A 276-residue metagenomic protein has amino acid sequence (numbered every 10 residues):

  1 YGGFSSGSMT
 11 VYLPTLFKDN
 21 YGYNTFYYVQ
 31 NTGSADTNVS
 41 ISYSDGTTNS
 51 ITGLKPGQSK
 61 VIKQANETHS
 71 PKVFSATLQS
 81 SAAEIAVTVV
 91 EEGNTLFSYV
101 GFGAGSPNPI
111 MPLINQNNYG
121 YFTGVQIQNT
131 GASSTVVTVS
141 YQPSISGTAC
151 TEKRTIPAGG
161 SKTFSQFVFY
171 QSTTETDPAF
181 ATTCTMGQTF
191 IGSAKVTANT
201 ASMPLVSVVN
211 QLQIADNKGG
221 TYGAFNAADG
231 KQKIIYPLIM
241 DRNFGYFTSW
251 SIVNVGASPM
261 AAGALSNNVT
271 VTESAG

Functional and structural regions predicted by a protein language model:
Y1-G276: Gly/Pro-rich, tryptophan- and cysteine-flecked surface segments typical of secreted/extracellular proteins
